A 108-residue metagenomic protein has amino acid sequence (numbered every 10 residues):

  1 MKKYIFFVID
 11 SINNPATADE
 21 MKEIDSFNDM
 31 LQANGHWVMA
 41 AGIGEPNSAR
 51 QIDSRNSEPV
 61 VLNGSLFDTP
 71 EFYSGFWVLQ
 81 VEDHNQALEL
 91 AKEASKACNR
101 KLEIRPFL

Functional and structural regions predicted by a protein language model:
M1-L108: Conserved, structured core segments of small domains
